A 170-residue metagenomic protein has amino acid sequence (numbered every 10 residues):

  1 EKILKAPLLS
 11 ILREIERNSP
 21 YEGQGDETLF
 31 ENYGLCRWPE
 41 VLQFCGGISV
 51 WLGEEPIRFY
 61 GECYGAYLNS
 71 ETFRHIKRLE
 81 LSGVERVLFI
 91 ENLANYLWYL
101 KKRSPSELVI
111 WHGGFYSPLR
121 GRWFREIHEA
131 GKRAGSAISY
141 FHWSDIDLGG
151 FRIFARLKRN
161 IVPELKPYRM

Functional and structural regions predicted by a protein language model:
E1-R133, G149, A155-M170: Nucleic-acid enzyme cleavage-core boundary/entry regions
G135-D147: Acidic beta-strand-to-loop metal/phosphate-binding motif
